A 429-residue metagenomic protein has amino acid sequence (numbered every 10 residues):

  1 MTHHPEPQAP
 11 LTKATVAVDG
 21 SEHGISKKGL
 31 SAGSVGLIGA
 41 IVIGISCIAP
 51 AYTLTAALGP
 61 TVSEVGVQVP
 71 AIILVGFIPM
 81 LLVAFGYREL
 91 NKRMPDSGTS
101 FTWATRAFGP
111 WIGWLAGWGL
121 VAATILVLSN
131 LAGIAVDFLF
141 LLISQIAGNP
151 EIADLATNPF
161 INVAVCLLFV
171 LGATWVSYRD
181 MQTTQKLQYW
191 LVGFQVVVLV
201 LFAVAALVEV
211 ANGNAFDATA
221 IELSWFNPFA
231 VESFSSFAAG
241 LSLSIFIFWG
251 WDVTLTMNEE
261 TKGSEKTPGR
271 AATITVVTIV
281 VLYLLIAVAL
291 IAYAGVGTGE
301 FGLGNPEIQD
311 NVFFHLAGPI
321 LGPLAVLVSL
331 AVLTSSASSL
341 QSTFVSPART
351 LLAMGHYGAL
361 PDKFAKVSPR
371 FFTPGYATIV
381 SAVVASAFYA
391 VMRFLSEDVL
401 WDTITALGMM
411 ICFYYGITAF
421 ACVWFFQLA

Functional and structural regions predicted by a protein language model:
M1-L58, S63-V67, M80-F85: Membrane-interface "cap" regions at the ends of multi-pass membrane proteins
S26-S31, V69-P70, A147-I161, W190-S329: Helix-loop-helix junctions that connect adjacent transmembrane segments in multi-pass membrane transporters
K27, T105, A132-I161, G193 (+5 more regions): Helix-loop-helix connectors at the membrane interface of multi-pass transporters/channels
S31, E89-K92, L115, L168-F194 (+3 more regions): Membrane-water interface regions at transmembrane-helix termini and the short interhelical loops of multi-pass membrane
P50-I161, T275-T278: Extracellular loop-to-transmembrane helix junctions
L74-V75, I143-M181, V200-A203, T378-V384: Transmembrane alpha-helical segments of multi-pass small-molecule transport proteins
T102-A104, G109, L141-I146, P150-E151 (+3 more regions): TM-loop-TM module centered on a large, flexible mid-protein loop between adjacent transmembrane helices in multi-pass
V198-F202, I404-A429: Hydrophobic alpha-helical segments of multi-pass membrane transport proteins
